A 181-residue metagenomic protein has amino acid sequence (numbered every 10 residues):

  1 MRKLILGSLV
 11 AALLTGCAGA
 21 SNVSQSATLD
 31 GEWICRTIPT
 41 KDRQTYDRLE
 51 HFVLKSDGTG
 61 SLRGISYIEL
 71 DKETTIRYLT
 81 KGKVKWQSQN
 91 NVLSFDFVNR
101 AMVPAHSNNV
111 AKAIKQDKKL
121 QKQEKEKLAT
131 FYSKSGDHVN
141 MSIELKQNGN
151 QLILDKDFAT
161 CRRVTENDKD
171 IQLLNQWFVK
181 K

Functional and structural regions predicted by a protein language model:
L4-L14: Sec-dependent N-terminal signal peptides
C17-Q89, S94-K181: Lipid interaction determinants
